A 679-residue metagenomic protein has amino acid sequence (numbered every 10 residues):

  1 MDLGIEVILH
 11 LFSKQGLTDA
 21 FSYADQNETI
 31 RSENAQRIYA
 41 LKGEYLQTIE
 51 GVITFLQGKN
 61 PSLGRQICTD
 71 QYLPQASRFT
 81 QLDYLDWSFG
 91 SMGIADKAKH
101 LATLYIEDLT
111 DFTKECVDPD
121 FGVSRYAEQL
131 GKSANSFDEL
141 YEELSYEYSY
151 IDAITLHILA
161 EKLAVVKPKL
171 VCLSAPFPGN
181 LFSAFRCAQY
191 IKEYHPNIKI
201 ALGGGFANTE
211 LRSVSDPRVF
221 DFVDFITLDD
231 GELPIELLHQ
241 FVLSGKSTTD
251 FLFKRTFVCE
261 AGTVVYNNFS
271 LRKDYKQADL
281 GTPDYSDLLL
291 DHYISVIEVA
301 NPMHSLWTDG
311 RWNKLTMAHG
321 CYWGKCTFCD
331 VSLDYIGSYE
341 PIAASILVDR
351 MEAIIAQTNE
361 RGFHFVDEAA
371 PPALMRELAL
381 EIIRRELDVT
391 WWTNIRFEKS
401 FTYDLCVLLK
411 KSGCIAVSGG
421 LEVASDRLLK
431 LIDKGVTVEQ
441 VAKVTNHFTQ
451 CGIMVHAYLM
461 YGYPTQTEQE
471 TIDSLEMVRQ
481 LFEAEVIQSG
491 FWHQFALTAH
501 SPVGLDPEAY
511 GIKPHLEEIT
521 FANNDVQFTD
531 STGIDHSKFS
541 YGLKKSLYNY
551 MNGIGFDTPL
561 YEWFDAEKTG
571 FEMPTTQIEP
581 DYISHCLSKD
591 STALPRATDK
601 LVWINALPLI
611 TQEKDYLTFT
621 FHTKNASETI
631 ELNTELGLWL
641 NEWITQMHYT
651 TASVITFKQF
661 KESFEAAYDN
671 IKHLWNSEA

Functional and structural regions predicted by a protein language model:
M1-A76, Q81, G90, A102-Y105 (+1 more regions): Glycine-rich beta-alpha loop elements in corrinoid/cobalamin-binding modules across cobalamin-dependent enzymes
E6-H10, P178-F182, N208-E210, I235-E236 (+9 more regions): Flexible loop/turn segments at secondary-structure boundaries
H10-L17, E33, V223, I383-T390 (+1 more regions): A structural motif corresponding to the C-terminal lobe/cap of the Radical SAM core domain
G16, A20-I30, N34-F121, L144 (+1 more regions): Radical SAM enzyme core and accessory elements
E107, D111-I158, E298, P302-V331 (+1 more regions): Active-site cores of enzymes that catalyze phosphoryl transfer or operate on phosphate-rich substrates
D152-E161, L211-D216, A344-A353, F401-L408 (+1 more regions): Short, acidic/polar
A164-C172, Y194-N197, F220-V223, A356-F363 (+2 more regions): Short, surface-exposed connector motifs at secondary-structure boundaries
P283-M454: Radical SAM [4Fe-4S] cluster-binding motif and immediate context
